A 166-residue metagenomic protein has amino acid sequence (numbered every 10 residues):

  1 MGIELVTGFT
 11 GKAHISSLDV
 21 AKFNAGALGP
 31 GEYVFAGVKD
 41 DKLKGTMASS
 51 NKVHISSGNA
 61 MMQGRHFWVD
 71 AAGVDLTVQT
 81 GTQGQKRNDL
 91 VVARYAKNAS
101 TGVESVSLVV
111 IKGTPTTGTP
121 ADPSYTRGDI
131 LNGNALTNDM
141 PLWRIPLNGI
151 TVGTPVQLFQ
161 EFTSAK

Functional and structural regions predicted by a protein language model:
M1-M61: N-terminal "first-domain core" detector
V6-F9, H54-K166: Beta-strand-rich solenoidal segments
